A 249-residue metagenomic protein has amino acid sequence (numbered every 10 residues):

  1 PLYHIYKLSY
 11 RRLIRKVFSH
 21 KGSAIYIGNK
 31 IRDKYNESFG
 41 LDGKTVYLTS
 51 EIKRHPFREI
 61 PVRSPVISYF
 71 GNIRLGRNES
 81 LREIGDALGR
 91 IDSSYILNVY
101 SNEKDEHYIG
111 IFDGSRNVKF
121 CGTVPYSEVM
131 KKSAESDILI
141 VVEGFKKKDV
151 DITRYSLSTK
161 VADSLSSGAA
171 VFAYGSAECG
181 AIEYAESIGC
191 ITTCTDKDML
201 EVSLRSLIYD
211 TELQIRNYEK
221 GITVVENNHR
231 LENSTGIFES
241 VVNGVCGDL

Functional and structural regions predicted by a protein language model:
H4-A24: Membrane-proximal helix-turn-helix segments that form the acceptor-binding/catalytic region of lipid-linked
A24, I138-I140, A170-V171, I191: Hydrophobic acceptor-binding patch used for acceptor engagement in glycosyltransferases
K30, L48-T49: Carbohydrate-associated surface elements
E51-R54, E59-I111, G122-S127: Conserved catalytic-core segment of nucleotide-activated headgroup transferases in glycan assembly
G76-E79, S127-K131, L139-A162, V171-E183: Nucleotide-sugar-dependent
N102-E106, V118-S136, G144, T195: Conserved active-site histidine-acidic residue motif and adjacent donor-binding/catalytic loop of glycosyltransferases
S158, S176, G189-D198, S206-E212: Conserved acidic donor-binding segment of nucleotide-sugar-dependent glycosyltransferases
T195-E201, E212-N243: A charged, aromatic-enriched C-terminal amphipathic alpha-helix characteristic of glycosyltransferases across folds
